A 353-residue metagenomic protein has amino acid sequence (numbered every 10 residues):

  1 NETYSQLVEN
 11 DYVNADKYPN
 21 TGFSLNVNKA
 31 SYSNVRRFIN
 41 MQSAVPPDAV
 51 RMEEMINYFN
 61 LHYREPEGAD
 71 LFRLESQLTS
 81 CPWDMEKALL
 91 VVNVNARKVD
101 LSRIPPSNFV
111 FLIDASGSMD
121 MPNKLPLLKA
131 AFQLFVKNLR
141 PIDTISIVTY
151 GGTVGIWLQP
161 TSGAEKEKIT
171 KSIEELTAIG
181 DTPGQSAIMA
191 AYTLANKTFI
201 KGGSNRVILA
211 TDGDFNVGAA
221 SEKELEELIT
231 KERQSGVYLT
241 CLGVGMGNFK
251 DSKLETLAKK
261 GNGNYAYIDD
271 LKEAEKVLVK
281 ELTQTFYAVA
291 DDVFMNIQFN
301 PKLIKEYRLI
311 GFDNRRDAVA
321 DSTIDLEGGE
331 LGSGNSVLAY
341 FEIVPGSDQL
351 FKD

Functional and structural regions predicted by a protein language model:
N1-F38, S43-A49, Y63-Q77, P82-L90 (+5 more regions): An acidic, Ser/Thr-enriched
E54-Y63: Short, structured protein-protein interaction patches enriched in aromatics and acidic/basic residues, typified by
I56, E167-K168, N296-I297: Juxtamembrane/interface motifs at transmembrane-helix termini
R73-V293, T323, G346-K352: Exposed acidic/Ser/Thr-rich ligand/metal-binding surfaces
